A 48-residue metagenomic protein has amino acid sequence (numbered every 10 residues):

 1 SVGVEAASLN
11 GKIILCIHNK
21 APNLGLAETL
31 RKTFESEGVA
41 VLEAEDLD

Functional and structural regions predicted by a protein language model:
S1-D48: Acyl-CoA-dependent O-acyltransferases
